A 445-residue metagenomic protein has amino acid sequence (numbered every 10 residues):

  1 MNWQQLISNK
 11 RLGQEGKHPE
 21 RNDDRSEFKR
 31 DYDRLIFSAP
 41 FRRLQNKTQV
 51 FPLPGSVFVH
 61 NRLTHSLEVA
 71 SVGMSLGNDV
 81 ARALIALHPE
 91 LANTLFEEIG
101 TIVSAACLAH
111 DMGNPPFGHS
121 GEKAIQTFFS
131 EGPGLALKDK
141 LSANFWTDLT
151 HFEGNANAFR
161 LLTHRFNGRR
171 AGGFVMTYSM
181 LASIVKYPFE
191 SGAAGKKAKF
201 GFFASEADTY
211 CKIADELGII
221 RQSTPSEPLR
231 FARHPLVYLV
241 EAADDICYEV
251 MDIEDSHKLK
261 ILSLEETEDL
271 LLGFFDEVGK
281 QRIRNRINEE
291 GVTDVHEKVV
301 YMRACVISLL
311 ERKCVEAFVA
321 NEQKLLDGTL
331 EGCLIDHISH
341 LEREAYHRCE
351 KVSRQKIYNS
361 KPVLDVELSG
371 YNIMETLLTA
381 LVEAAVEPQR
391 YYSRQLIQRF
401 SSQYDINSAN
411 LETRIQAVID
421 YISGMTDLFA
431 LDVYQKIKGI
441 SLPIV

Functional and structural regions predicted by a protein language model:
M1-D24, I36-K47, S56, L67 (+4 more regions): Sequence-structural signature of the catalytic-core scaffold of metal-dependent phosphohydrolases that act on
R30-R42, I338-E344: Acidic, low-complexity proline/glycine-rich segments
P52-N61, A106-A109, A143-N144, P228-L229 (+4 more regions): Glycine- and acidic
E68, Y238, A242-D245, V306 (+6 more regions): Charged, amphipathic alpha-helical oligomerization/scaffolding segments
N78, T163, Y248-M251, D255 (+4 more regions): Charged/polar positions within long, soluble alpha-helices
V319-S401: Substrate-recognition/cap regions that form aromatic- and gly/pro-loop-enriched pockets for small-molecule ligands
R394-L442: C-terminal amphipathic alpha-helical interaction region
